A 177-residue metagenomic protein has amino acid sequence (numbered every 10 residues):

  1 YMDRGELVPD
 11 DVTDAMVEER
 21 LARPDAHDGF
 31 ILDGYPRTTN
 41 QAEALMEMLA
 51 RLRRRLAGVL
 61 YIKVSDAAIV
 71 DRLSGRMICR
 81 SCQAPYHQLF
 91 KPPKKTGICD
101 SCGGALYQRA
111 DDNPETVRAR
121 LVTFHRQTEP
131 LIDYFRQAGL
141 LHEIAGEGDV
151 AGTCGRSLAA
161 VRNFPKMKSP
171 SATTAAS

Functional and structural regions predicted by a protein language model:
Y1, A50-R126, K168: A glycine- and Lys/Arg-enriched "phosphate-lid" helix/loop adjacent to the NTP-binding pocket of small-molecule kinases
Y1-R54, S65-A68, S74, I78-A84 (+2 more regions): ATP-dependent small-molecule kinase phosphotransfer cores that center on conserved nucleotide phosphate-binding segments
L7-V8, V12, F90, D112-E115 (+1 more regions): Residues at secondary-structure transition points
D10, T38, P92-K95, V150: Generic alpha-helical segment signature
G29, V59, P85, L141-E143: Residues at or immediately flanking beta-strands
D33, Y61-K63, A145: Conserved beta-strand segments of the P-loop GTPase G domain that flank and frequently precede/overlap
A105-S177: NTP-dependent small-molecule kinase module
